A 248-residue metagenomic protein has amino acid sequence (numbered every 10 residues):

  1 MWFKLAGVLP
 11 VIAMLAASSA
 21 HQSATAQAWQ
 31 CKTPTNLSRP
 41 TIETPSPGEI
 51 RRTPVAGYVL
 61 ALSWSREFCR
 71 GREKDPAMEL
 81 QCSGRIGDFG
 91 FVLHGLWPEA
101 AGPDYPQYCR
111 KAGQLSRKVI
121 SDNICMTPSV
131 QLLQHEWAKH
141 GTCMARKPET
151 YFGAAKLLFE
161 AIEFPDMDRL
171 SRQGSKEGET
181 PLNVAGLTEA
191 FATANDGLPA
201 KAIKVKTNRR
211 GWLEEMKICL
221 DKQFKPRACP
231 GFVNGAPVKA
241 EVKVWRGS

Functional and structural regions predicted by a protein language model:
M1-K4: Positively charged n-region of N-terminal signal peptides that target proteins for export
V8-S18: Bacterial N-terminal signal peptides
A24-G71: N-terminal module-boundary/linker segments of secreted carbohydrate-active enzymes
K74-S248: Domain-level detector of nuclease and nuclease-like folds in predominantly extracellular/periplasmic contexts
